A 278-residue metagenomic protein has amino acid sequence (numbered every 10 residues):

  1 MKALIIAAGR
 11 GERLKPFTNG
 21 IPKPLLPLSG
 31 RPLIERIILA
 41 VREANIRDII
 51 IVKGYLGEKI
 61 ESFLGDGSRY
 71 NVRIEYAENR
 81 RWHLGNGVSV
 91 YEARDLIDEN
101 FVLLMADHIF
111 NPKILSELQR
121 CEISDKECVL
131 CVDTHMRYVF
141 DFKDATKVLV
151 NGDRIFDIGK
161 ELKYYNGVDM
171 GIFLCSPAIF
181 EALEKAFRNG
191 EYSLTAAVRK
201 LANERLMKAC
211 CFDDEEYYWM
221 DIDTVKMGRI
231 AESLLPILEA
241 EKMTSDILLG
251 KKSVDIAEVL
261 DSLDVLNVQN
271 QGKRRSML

Functional and structural regions predicted by a protein language model:
M1-N19, L206, I247-L249, L260-L266: N-terminal nucleotide-binding beta1-loop-alpha1 segment
K2-I5, R31-L103, E258-G272, M277-L278: Conserved N-terminal catalytic core of the sugar/cofactor nucleotidyltransferase
G20-E35: Short catalytic helix/loop segments, enriched in acidic residues and glycine and frequently bearing histidine
R69-T146, V150, D255: Conserved beta-loop-beta/alpha segment of the NTase-like Rossmann-fold superfamily that binds/positions NTPs
N111-R188, L263-L266: Conserved core of the sugar-phosphate nucleotidyltransferase
A186-A196: Donor nucleotide-sugar recognition loop
R199-D214: Catalytic donor-sugar/metal-binding loop of nucleotide-sugar-dependent glycosyltransferases
D213-D223: Active-site donor/metal-binding and catalytic loop motifs of nucleotide-sugar-dependent glycosylation enzymes
